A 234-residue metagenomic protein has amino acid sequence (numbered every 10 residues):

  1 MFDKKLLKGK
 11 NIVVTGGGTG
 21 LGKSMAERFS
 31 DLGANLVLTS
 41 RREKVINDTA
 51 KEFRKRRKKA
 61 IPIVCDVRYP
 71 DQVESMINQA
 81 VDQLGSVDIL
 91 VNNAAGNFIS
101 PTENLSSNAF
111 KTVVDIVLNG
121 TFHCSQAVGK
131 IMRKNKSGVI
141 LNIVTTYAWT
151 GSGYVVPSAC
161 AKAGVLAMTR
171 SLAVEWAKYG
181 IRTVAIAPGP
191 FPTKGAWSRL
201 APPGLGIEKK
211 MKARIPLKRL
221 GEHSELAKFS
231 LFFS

Functional and structural regions predicted by a protein language model:
G16-T19: Conserved glycine-rich cofactor-binding loop
P101-T102, S106-V114, M211: Substrate-binding pocket helix/loop in short-chain dehydrogenase/reductase
L105, G151-C160, S171, A196-R199: Active-site loop-to-helix junction immediately N-terminal to the catalytic Tyr of the SDR YXXXK motif in Rossmann-fold
S125, A161, T169: Active-site helix of classical SDR
K130, V174-K178: Alpha-helical segment proximal to the catalytic Tyr-Lys
T145: Residue(s) in the substrate-gating loop at a strand-loop-helix junction that position the organic substrate next
K178, A185, L205, K209-S234: C-terminal helical subdomain
